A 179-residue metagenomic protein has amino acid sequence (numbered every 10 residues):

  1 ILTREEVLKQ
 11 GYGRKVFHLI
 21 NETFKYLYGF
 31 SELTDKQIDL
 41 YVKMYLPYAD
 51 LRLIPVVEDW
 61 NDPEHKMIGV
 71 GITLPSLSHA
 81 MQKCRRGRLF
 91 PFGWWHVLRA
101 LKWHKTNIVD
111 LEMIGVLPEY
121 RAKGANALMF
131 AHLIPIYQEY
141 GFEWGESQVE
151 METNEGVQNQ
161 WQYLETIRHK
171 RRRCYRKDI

Functional and structural regions predicted by a protein language model:
L2-G115: A conserved beta-strand-loop-helix scaffold within acyl/acetyltransferase catalytic domains
L19-T23, Y41-M44, Y48, H132 (+3 more regions): Generic, well-ordered alpha-helical scaffold segments in large soluble proteins
E58-E64, W103, P135-E143, T166-H169: Secondary-structure transition/capping motifs at alpha-helix termini and the adjoining loop/turn into the next element
Q82-C84, R121-G124, Q158: Short conserved micro-motifs at the rims of enzyme active sites and ligand-binding pockets
I108, E112-V116, R121-Y137, Y163: Conserved acetyl-CoA-binding loop-helix of GNAT-fold acetyltransferases
I108-V109, Y137-M151: Conserved GNAT acetyl-CoA-binding A-motif
V116-R121, S147-V157: Conserved beta-strand-loop-alpha-helix junction that forms the acyl-donor binding cleft
Q148, Q162-I179: Conserved catalytic-core motifs of GNAT/GCN5-like acyltransferases
